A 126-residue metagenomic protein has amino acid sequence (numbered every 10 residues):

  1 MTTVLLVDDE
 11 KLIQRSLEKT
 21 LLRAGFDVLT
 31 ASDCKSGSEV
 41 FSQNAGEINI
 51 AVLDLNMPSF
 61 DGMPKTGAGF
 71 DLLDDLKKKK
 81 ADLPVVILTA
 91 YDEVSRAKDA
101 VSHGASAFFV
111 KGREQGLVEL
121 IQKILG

Functional and structural regions predicted by a protein language model:
D8: Conserved acidic carboxylate
K11-T30: Two-component/phosphorelay signaling modules centered on CheY-like receiver
T30-D54, F60: Acidic, metal-coordinating helix/loop segments flanking the phosphotransfer/catalytic sites of two-component signaling
S42-G46, D75-D82, H103: Conserved phosphotransfer cores of two-component systems
A51, V85, F108-F109: Two-component signal transduction core modules
M63-G67, D71, K78, Y91-F108: Alpha4 helix (beta4-alpha4-beta5 surface) of REC/receiver domains from two-component response regulators
L117-G126: Receiver (REC) domain switch/output surface
